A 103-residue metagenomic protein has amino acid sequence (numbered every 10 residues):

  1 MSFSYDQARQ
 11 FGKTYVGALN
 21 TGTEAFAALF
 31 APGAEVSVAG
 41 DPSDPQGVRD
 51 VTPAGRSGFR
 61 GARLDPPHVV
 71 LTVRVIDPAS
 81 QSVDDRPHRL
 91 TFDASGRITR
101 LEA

Functional and structural regions predicted by a protein language model:
M1-A103: C-terminal and inter-domain tail/linker signature
